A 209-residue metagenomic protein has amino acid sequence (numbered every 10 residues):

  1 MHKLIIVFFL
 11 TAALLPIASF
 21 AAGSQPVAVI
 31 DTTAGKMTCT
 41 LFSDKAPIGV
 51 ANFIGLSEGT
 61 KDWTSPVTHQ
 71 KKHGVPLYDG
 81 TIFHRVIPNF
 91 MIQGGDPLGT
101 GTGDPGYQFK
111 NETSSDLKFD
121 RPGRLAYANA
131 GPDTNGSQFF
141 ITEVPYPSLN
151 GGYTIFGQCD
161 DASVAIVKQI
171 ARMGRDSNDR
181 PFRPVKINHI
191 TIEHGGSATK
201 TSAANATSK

Functional and structural regions predicted by a protein language model:
M1-L4: Positively charged n-region of N-terminal signal peptides that target proteins for export
V7-F8, A12, P16-K209: Cyclophilin-like peptidyl-prolyl cis-trans isomerases
